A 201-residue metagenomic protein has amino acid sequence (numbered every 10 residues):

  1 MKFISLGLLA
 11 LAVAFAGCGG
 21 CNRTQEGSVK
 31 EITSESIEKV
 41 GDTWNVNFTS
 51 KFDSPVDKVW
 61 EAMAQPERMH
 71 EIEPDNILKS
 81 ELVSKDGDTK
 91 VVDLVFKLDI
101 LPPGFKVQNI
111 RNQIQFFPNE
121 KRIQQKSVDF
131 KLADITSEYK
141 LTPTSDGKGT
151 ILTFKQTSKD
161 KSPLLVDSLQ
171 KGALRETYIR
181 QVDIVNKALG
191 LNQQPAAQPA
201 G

Functional and structural regions predicted by a protein language model:
M1-G7: Positively charged n-region of N-terminal signal peptides that target proteins for export
G7-A14: Bacterial N-terminal signal peptides
G19-G87: Hydrophobic ligand-binding cavity/cleft-lining segments
N45-N47, F105-R111, A133-E138: Short, surface-exposed coil-to-beta transition loops
D53-D57, V83-T89, Q115-R122, K140-I151: A short, structured loop/turn motif at beta-sheet edges
K58-M63, M69, I114, I123-Q125 (+1 more regions): Hydrophobic pocket/interface hotspot
S80-F130, K161, D183-P195: Glycine-rich portal/gate segments that line the openings of hydrophobic small-molecule binding cavities
K126-I179: Beta-strand/loop substructures that line and gate deep hydrophobic ligand-binding cavities in soluble
